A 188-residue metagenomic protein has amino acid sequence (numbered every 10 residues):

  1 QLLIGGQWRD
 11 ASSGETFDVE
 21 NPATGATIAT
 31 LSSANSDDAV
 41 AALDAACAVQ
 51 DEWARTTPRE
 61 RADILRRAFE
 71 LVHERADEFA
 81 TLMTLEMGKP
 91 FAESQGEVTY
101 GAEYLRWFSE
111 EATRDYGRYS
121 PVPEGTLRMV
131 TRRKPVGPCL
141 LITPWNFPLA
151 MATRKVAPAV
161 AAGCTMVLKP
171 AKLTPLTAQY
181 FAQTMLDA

Functional and structural regions predicted by a protein language model:
Q1-T30, D63, R67, T99 (+1 more regions): Terminal low-complexity tails and localization/encapsulation signals of metabolic enzymes
S12, A39, A76, S94 (+2 more regions): Alpha-helix N-cap/helix-start motif
A26-Y116, T126: Glycine-rich loop-to-alpha-helix module at the N-terminal edge of alpha/beta enzyme cores
G117-A188: Rossmann-like NAD(P) dinucleotide-binding subdomain of oxidoreductase/dehydrogenase enzymes
